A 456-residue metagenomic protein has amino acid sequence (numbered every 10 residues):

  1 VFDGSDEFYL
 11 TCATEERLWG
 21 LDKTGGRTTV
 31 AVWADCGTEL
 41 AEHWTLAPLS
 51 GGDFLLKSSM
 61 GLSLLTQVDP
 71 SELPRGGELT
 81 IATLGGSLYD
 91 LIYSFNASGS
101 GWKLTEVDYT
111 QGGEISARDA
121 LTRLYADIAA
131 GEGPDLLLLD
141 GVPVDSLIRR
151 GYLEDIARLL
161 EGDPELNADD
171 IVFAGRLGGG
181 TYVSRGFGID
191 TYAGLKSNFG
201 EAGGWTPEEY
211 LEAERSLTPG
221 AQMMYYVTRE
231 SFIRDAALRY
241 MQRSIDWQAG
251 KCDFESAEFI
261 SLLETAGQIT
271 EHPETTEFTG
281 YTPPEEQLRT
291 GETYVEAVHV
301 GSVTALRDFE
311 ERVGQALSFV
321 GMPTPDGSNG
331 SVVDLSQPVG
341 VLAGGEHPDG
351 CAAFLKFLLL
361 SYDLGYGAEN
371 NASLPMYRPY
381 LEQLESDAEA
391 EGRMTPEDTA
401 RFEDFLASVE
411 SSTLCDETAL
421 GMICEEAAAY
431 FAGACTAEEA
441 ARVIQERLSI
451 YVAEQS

Functional and structural regions predicted by a protein language model:
V1-P143, Y366, A388, G392-R393 (+2 more regions): Conserved N-terminal structural module of periplasmic/extracytoplasmic solute-binding proteins
L84-G86, L138-P143, Y281, A297-R307: Beta->alpha turn/N-cap motifs
S100-K103, G131-L136, G180-T181, T218-M223 (+4 more regions): Loop/turn elements at helix/coil->beta-strand transitions in domains of secreted/extracellular proteins
T105-N167, A202, Q287, Y294-V295 (+1 more regions): Extracytoplasmic "Venus flytrap"/periplasmic binding protein-like
G141-A193, L317-T324, E397: Hinge/lid segment of periplasmic solute-binding proteins
A249-Y281, M322: Glycine-centered hinge/linker elements that transmit conformational signals in sensory and ligand-binding systems
E310-M376, E425: Extracytoplasmic/periplasmic substrate-recognition and gating elements
A368-A429: Long, aromatic- and glycine/proline-rich binding clefts that accommodate carbohydrate-like moieties
